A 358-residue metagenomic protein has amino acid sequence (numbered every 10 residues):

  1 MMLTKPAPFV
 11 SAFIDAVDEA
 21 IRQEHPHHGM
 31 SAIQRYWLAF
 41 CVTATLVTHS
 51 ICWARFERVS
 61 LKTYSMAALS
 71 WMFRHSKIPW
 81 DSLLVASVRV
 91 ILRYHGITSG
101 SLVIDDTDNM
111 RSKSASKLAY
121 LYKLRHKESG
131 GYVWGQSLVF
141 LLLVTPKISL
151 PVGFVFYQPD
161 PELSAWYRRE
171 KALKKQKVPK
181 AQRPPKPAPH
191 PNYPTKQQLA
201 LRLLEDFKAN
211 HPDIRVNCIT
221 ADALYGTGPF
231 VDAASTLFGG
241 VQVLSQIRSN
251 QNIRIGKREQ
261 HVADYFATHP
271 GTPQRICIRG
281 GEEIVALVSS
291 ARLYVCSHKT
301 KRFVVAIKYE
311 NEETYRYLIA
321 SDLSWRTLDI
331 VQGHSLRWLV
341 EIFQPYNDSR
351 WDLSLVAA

Functional and structural regions predicted by a protein language model:
M1-L84: Gly/serine-rich nucleotide phosphate-binding loop at the start of the catalytic core of nucleotide/ADP-ribose-handling
V42-T43, M72-L173: Active-site-proximal, Lys/Arg-enriched surface segment that forms a nucleic-acid-binding/basic interface patch
F56, T98-S112, L141, I219-Y225 (+3 more regions): Short, conserved catalytic/metal-binding motifs centered on acidic residues
I104-D108, C277, R326-A358: Short amphipathic alpha-helical "interface-anchor" segments enriched in bulky aromatics
T107, P146, Y157, A223-G226 (+2 more regions): An acidic- and aromatic-residue-enriched active-site/binding cleft used to recognize and process polar
R111-K113, P151-V152, G228-P229, I253-I255 (+1 more regions): Short helix/loop capping segments that flank catalytic or ligand/cofactor-binding pockets
K175-A306: An internal, acidic/charged active-site-proximal segment that coordinates divalent cations and/or engages
K299-W325, G333, W338, I342 (+1 more regions): Charge-patterned, long linear interaction tracts outside catalytic cores
